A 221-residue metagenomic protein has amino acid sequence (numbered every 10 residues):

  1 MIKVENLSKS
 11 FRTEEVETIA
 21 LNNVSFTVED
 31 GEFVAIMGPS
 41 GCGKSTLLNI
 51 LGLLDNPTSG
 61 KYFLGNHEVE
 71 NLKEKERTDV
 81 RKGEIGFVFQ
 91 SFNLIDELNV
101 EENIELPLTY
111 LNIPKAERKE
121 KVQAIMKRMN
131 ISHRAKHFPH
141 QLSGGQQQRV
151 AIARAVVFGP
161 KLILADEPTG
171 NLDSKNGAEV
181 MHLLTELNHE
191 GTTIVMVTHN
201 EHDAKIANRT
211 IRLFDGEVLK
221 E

Functional and structural regions predicted by a protein language model:
I2-T210: ABC family nucleotide-binding domain
T210-E221: H-loop (His-switch) and adjacent beta-strand-loop-beta switch element of ABC-type ATPase nucleotide-binding domains
